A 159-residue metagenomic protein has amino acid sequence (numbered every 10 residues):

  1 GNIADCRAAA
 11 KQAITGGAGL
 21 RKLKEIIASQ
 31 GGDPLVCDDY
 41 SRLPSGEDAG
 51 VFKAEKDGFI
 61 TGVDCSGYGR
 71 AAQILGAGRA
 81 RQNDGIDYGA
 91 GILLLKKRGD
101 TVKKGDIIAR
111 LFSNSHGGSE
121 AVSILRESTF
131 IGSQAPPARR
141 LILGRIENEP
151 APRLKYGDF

Functional and structural regions predicted by a protein language model:
G1-F159: Well-ordered secondary-structure scaffolds
